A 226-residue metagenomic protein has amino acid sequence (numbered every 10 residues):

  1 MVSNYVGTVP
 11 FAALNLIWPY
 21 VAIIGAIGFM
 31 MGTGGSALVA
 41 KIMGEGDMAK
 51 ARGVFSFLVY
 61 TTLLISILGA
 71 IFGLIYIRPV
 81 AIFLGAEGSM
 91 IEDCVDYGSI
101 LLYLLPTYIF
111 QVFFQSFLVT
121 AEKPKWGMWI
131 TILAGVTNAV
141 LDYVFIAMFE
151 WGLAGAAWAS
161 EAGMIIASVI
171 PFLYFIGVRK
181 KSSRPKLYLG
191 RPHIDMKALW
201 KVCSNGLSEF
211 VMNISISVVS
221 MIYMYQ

Functional and structural regions predicted by a protein language model:
M1-A12, A81-G88, V144-W151, F210 (+1 more regions): Helix-terminus/linker motif at the lipid-water interface of multi-pass membrane proteins
V2-A22, S89-D93, L153-A154, K197-N205 (+1 more regions): Interfacial/gating helices of multi-pass transporter permease domains
S3, A40, V119-T120, G127 (+2 more regions): Helix-capping/transition residues at the boundaries of transmembrane alpha-helices and the short helical linkers
F11-I71, Y108-W126, M221-Q226: Small-residue-rich hydrophobic transmembrane alpha-helices
I23, I27, M31, V59 (+10 more regions): Residue-level signature of the transmembrane alpha-helical core of multi-pass small-molecule transporters
V39-P106, M148-L207: Short alpha-helical transmembrane segments in multi-pass integral membrane proteins
A49, T62, F117-Y143, A154-E161: Alpha-helical transmembrane segments of multi-pass membrane transporters/permeases
L84-S99, L105-I132, V140: Cytoplasmic helix-loop-helix junction between adjacent transmembrane helices in 12-TM secondary transporters
